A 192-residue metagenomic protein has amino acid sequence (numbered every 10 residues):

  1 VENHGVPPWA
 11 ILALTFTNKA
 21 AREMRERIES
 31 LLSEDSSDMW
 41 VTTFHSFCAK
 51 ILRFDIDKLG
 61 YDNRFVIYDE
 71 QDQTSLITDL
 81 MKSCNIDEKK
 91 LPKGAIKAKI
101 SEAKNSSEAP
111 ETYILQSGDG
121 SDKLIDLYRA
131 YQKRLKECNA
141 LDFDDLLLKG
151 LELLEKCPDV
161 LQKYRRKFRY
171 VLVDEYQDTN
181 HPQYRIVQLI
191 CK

Functional and structural regions predicted by a protein language model:
E2-Y170, H181: A basic/glycine-biased coupling hinge at the interface between accessory DNA-binding modules
D174: Charged catalytic and DNA/RNA-contacting regions of genome-maintenance and nucleic-acid-processing enzymes
H181-K192: Short, conserved "post-DEAD/DEAH" coupling segment immediately C-terminal to helicase motif II within the SF2/RecA-like
